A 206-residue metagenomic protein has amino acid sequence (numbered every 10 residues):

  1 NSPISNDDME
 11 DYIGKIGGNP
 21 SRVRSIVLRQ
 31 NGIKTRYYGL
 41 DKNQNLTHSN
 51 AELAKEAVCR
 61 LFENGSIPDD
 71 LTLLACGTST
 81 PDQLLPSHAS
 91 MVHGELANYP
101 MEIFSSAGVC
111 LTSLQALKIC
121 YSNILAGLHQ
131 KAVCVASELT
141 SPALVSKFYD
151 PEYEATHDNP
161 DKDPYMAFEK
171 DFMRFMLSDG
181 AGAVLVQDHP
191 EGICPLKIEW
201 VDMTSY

Functional and structural regions predicted by a protein language model:
N1-T47, D161-Y206: Condensing-enzyme catalytic core mediating Claisen C-C bond formation in acyl metabolism
N19-I26, S49-G65, H88: Short, well-ordered amphipathic alpha-helical segments that serve as non-catalytic structural scaffolds within diverse
Q30, G77, V135: Short acidic/histidine-centered micro-motifs embedded in hydrophobic/aromatic stretches that mark compact functional
N45-E52, G108: Short, surface-exposed alpha-helical recognition segments that flank or form part of ligand/macromolecule-binding
C59-N64, P68-D69, L84-P86, S90-Y206: Acyl-thioester C-C bond-transforming condensing/cleaving domain
T72-S79: Short glycine-rich or small-residue beta-strand-to-loop segments that form or flank ligand, phosphate, metal/Fe-S
